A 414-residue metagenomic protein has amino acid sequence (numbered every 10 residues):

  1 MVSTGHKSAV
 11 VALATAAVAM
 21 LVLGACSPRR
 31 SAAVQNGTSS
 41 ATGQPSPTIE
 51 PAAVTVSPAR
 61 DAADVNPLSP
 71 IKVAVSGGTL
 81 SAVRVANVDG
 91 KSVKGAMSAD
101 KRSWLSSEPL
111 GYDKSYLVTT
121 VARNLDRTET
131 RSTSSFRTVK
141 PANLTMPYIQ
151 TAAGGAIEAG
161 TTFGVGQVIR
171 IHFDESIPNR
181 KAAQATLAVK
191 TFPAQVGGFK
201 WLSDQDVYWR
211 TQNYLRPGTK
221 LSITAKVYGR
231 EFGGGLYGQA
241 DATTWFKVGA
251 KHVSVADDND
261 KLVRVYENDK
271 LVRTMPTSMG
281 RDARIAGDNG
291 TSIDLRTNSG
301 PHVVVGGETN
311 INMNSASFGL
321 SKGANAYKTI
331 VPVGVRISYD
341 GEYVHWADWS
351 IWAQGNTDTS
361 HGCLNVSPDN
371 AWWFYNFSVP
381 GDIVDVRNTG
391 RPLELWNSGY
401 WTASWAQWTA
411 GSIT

Functional and structural regions predicted by a protein language model:
V2-L23, S27-A250: Acidic, low-complexity Ser/Thr/Gly/Pro-rich repeat segments typical of extracellular/periplasmic and surface-exposed
V83, L187, V253-S254, V335 (+1 more regions): Well-ordered beta-strand positions enriched in small/hydrophobic/aromatic, beta-favoring residues
S115, V168, H172, K220 (+5 more regions): Extracytoplasmic/secreted proteins, especially bacterial periplasmic and envelope-associated proteins
L144-M146, A152-A156, H252-D260, A403-T414: Short peripheral tails and domain-boundary helices/loops at the edges of structured domains
V165, R296, N314-T414: Exported/periplasmic cell-wall-interacting domains
H172, S176, R180, Y266 (+3 more regions): Structured segments of extracytoplasmic/periplasmic soluble domains in secreted or envelope-associated proteins
V207, V255-D258, N365-N370: Short, glycine/acidic-rich beta->alpha junctions
L236-W352: Gly/Pro-biased beta-strand-loop elements
